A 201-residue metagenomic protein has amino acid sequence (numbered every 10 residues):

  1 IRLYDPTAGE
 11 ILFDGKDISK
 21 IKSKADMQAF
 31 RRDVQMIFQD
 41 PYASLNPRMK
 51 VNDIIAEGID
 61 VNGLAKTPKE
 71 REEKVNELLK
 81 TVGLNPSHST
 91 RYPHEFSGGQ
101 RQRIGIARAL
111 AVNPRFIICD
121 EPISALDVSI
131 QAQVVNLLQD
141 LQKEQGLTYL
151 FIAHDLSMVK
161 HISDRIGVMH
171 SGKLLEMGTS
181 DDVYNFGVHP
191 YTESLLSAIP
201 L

Functional and structural regions predicted by a protein language model:
D17, G63, K69-S87, L196-S197: Conserved ABC ATPase "signature" region
I18-Q35, V61, P68, D182-G187: ABC ATPase NBD coupling module
Y92-F96, Q100: Conserved ABC ATPase signature
I106, V134: Hydrophobic anchor residue at the start of the ABC signature
A111-R115: A short, proline-enriched helix->beta-strand linker immediately N-terminal to the Walker B motif in ABC-type P-loop
V159-H161: A short, surface-exposed alpha-helical micro-motif characterized by mixed small hydrophobic and charged/polar residues
L174-G178, F186: ABC ATPase "signature
